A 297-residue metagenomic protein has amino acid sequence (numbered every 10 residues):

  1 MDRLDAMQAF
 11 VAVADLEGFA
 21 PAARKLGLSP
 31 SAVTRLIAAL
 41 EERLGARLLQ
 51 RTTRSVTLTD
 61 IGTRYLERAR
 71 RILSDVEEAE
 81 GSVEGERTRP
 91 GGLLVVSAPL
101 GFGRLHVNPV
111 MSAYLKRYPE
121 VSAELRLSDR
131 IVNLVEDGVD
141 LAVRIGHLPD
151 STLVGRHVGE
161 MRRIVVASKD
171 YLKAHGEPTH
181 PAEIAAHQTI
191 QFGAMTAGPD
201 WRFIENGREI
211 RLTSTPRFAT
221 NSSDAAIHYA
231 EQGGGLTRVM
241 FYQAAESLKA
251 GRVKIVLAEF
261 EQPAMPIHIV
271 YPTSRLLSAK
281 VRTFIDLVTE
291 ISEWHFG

Functional and structural regions predicted by a protein language model:
A12-G27: Short helix-boundary/capping micro-motifs
R24, E42, T63, K116: Alpha-helical residues within the helix-turn-helix
A32, L36-A39, V110: Residues within the DNA-recognition helix of helix-turn-helix
L40-E41, V253: Conserved amphipathic alpha-helical core elements
E41-L58: A short LG(V/I)-centered, amphipathic sequence patch enriched for acidic residue(s) preceding the LG motif
T53-V56, T63, S74-S97: Short helix-loop hinge/linker segments at domain boundaries
G92-V154: Central regulatory/effector-binding core of bacterial HTH transcription factors
V132-G138, L148-I267, W294-G297: C-terminal regulatory
